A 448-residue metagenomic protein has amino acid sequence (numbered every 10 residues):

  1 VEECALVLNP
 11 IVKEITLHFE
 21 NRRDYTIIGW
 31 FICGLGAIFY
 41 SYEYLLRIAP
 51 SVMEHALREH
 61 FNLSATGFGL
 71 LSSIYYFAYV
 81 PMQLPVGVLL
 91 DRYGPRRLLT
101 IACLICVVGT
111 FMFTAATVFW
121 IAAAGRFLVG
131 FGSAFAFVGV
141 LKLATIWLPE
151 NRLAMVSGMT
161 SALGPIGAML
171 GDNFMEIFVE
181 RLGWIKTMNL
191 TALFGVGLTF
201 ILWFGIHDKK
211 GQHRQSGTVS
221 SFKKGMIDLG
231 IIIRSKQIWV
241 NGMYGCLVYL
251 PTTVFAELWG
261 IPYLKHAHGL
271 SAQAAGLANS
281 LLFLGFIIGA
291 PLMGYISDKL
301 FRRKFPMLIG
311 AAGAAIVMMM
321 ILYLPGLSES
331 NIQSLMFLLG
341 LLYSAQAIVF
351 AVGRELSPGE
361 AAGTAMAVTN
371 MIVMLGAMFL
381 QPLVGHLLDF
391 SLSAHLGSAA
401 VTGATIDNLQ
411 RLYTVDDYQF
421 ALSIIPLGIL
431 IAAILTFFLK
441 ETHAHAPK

Functional and structural regions predicted by a protein language model:
H18-Y25, K209-G242: Juxtamembrane intracellular "pre-TM" segments in multi-pass secondary transporters
P50-V52, S235-P291, A377-L388: Extracytoplasmic gate region of multi-pass secondary transporters
N62, G94, A115-I121, P149 (+3 more regions): Helix-breaking motifs and short loop linkers at transmembrane-helix boundaries and internal kinks in secondary membrane
P81-W120: Conserved MFS/SLC helix-loop-helix module at the cytosolic interface between two early adjacent transmembrane helices
R92-C103, D298-A312: Cytoplasmic membrane-interface "Motif A"-like loop-to-helix N-cap segments of 12-TM Major Facilitator Superfamily
L104-T117, A312-G326: C-terminal ends and interior cores of transmembrane alpha-helices in multi-pass membrane transporters/permeases
G125-G164: Cytoplasmic helix-loop-helix junction between adjacent transmembrane helices in 12-TM secondary transporters
T160-D208: Helix-loop-helix hairpin linking two adjacent transmembrane segments in secondary transporters
